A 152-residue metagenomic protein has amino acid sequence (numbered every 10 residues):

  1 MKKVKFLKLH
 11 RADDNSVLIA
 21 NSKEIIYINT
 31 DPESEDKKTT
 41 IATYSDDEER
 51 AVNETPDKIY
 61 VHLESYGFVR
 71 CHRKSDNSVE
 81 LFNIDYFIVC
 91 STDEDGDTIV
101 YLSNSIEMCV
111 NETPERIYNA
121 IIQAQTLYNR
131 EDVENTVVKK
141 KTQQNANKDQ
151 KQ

Functional and structural regions predicted by a protein language model:
M1-Q152: Eukaryotic intrinsically disordered, low-complexity regulatory linkers and tails enriched in Ser/Thr/Pro
